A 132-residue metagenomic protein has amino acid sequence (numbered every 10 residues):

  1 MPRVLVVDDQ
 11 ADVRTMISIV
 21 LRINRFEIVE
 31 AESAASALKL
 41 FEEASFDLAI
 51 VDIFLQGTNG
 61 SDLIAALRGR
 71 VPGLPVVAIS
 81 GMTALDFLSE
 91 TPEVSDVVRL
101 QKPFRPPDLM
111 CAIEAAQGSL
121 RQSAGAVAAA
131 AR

Functional and structural regions predicted by a protein language model:
A11-V29: Two-component/phosphorelay signaling modules centered on CheY-like receiver
E30, L55-T58: Residue-level signal for the "D+5" position in two-component response regulator receiver
E30-L48: Acidic, metal-coordinating helix/loop segments flanking the phosphotransfer/catalytic sites of two-component signaling
K39, S61-G73: Short amphipathic alpha-helix used as the core "switch/output" element in two-component signaling
D52: Active-site residues of response regulator receiver
D62, M82-Q101, P107, C111: Alpha4 helix (beta4-alpha4-beta5 surface) of REC/receiver domains from two-component response regulators
F104-E114, R121, G125: C-terminal output helix
